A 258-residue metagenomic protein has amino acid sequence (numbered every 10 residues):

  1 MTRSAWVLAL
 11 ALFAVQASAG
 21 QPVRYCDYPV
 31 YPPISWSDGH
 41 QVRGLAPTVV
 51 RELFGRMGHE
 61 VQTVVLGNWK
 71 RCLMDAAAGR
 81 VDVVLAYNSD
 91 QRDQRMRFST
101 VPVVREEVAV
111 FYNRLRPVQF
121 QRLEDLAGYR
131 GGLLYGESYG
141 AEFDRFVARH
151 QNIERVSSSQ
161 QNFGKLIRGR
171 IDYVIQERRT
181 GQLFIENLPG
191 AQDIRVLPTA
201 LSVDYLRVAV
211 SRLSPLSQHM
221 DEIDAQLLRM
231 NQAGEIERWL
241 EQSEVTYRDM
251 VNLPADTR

Functional and structural regions predicted by a protein language model:
G20-R95, Q242: Extracytoplasmic small-molecule ligand-binding "clamshell" domains of the periplasmic binding protein/Venus flytrap
P22-W36, R43, R122-E137, L228: Short loop->beta-strand "edge-of-pocket" segments that line small-molecule binding or catalytic clefts across diverse
Y28-V30, R105-A109, L188-D224, Y247-R258: Periplasmic-binding protein-like
G44-R56, Y129, E137, A209-Q242: Extended ligand-binding regions for polar small-molecule ligands
R51, V64-D125, G136-Y139, P198-L201: Acidic, polar ligand-binding/catalytic clefts
H59-E60, A77-A86, Y129, I167-Q176 (+1 more regions): Alpha-to-beta junction loops
E60, S138-E154, Q192, L227-R258: Ligand-binding clefts/hinges and TM-proximal coupling segments of bilobed small-molecule sensing domains
T63-M74, E154-R168: Short helix-initiation/N-cap motifs at beta->coil->alpha
